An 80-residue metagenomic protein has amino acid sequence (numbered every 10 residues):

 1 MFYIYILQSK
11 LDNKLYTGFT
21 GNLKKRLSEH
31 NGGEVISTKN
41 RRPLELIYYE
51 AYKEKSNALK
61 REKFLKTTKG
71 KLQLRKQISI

Functional and structural regions predicted by a protein language model:
M1-V35, N40-K66, K71, I78-I80: GIY-YIG nuclease catalytic motif and its immediate N-terminal context
